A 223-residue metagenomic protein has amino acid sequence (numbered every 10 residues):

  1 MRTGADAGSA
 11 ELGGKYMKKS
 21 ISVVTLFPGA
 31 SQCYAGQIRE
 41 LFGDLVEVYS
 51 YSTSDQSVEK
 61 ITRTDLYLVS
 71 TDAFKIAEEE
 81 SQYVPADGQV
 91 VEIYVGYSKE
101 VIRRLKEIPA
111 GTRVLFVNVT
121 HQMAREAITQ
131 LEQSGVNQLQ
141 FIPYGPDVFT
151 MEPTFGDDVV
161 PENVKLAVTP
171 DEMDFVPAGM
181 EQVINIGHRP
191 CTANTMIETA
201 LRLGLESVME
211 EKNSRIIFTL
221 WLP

Functional and structural regions predicted by a protein language model:
R2-Y16: Short, Lys/Arg-enriched N-terminal segments with co-localized hydrophobic residues within the first ~10-30 amino acids
K18-I21: Extreme N-terminal starter segment of soluble prokaryotic enzymes
V23, Y67-S70, F116-V117, V164-P170: Short, hydrophobic beta-strand segments that form beta-sheet elements in well-ordered domains
F27-L41, D72-Q130, E181-L222: Ser/Thr/Gly-rich flexible loops in soluble cytosolic domains mediating phosphotransfer, phosphorylation
F42-T62, V95-R104, G135-P161: A short, well-structured beta->alpha microelement
T53-D55, T71-I76, T169-F175: Short, polar loop motifs at secondary-structure junctions
R63-D65, G111, V164, M180-E181: Short, well-ordered alpha-helix to beta-strand connector turns
T150-L203: Extended, hydrophobic interaction surfaces within ordered domains
